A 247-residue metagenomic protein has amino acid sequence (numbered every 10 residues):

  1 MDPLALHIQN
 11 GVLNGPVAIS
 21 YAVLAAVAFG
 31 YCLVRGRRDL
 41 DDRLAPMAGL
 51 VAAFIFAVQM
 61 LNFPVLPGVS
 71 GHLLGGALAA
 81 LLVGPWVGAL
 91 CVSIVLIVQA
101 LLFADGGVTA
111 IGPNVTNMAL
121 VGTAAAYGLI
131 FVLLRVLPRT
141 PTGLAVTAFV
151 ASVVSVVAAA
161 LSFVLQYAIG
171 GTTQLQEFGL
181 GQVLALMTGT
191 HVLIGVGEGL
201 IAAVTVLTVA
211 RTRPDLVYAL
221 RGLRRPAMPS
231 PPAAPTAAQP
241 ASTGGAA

Functional and structural regions predicted by a protein language model:
D2-L78: Hydrophobic transmembrane alpha-helices
P16-S20, G112-V121, L193-V196: Membrane-interface loop-to-helix entry segments
I19-S20, A45-L50, A89-S93, T116 (+2 more regions): Hydrophobic alpha-helical transmembrane segments
L40, S70, L102, G106 (+5 more regions): Membrane-interfacial segments
Q59-G122: Alpha-helical membrane segments and adjacent membrane-interface helices in multi-pass membrane proteins
N117-F163: Short helix-perturbing small/polar motifs within transmembrane alpha-helices
T147-V153, Q176-A247: C-terminal transmembrane helix-loop-helix hairpin of multi-pass membrane proteins
